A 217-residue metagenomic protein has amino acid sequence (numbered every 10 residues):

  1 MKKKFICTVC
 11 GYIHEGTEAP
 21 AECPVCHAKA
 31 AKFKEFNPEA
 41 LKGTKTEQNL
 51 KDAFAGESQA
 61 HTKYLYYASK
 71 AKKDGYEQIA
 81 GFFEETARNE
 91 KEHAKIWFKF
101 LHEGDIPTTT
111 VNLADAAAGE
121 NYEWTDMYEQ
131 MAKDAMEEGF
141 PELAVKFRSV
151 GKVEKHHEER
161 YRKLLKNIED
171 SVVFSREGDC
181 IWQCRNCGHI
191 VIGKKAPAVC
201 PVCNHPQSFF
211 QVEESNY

Functional and structural regions predicted by a protein language model:
K2-Y217: Non-heme di-metal
